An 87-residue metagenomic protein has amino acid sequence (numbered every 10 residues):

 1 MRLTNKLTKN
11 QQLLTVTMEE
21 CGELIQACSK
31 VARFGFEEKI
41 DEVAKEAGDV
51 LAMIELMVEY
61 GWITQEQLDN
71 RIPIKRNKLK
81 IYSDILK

Functional and structural regions predicted by a protein language model:
M1-K87: Flexible "arm" and connector segments at domain edges
